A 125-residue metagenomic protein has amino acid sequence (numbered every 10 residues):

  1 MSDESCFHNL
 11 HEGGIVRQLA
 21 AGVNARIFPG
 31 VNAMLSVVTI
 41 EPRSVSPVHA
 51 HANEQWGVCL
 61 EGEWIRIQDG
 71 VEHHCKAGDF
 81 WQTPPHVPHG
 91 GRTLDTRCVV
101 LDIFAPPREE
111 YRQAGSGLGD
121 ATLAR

Functional and structural regions predicted by a protein language model:
M1-N32, Q113-R125: A short, N-terminal "cap"/entry segment at the start of jelly-roll beta-barrel domains of the cupin/DSBH fold
V31, I67-V71, L94: Short strand-coil-strand connectors
S36-A50: Conserved short histidine dyad/triad with adjacent acidic residue
V38, G57, W81: Conserved GNAT-family N-acetyltransferase fold
H49-H51, Q55, H89: Histidine-centered active-site/metal-ligand motif
N53-W64, D69: Glycine- and acidic-residue-biased ligand/ion/polar-headgroup-sensing regions
G70-P85: Short acidic-glycine-tyrosine-enriched beta hairpin
P85-E110: Ligand-binding loop in jelly-roll beta-barrel domains
